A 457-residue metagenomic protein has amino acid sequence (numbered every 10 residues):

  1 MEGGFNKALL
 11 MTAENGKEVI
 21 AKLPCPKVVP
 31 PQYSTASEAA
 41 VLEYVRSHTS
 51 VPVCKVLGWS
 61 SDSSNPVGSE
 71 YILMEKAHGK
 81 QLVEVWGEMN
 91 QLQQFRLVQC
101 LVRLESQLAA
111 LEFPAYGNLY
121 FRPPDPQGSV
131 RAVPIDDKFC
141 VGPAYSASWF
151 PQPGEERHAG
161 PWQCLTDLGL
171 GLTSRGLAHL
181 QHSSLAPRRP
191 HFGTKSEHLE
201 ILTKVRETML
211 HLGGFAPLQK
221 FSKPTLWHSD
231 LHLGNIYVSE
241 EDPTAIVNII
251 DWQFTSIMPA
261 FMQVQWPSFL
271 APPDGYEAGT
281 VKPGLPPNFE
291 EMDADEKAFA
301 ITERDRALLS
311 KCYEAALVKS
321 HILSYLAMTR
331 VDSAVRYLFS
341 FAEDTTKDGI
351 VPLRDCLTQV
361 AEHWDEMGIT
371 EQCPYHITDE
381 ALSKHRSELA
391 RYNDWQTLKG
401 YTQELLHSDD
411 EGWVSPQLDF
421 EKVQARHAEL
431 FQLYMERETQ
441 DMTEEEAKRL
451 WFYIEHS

Functional and structural regions predicted by a protein language model:
M1-T208, G213-L226, T244-I246: ATP-binding pocket architecture of kinase catalytic cores
C54-L57, Y116-P124, M258-F261, Q265-S268 (+1 more regions): Structured alpha-helical bundle/scaffold domains in large eukaryotic membrane-trafficking regulators
N90, D293, I377-T378: Ser/Thr-centered flexible coil motifs
V130, G275-Y276, K384: Eukaryote-specific, cytoplasm-facing alpha-helical/coiled-coil scaffolding segments in long proteins
L226, S239-E362, E366, E404: Active-site Asp-x-Gly
D230: Conserved catalytic-loop position in the HRD/HxD motif
L233-V238: Catalytic-loop Lys-Pro-X-Asn motif of eukaryotic-like protein kinases
T244, H321-S457: Regulatory N- and C-terminal appendages and interdomain linkers associated with kinase/kinase-like NTP transferase
